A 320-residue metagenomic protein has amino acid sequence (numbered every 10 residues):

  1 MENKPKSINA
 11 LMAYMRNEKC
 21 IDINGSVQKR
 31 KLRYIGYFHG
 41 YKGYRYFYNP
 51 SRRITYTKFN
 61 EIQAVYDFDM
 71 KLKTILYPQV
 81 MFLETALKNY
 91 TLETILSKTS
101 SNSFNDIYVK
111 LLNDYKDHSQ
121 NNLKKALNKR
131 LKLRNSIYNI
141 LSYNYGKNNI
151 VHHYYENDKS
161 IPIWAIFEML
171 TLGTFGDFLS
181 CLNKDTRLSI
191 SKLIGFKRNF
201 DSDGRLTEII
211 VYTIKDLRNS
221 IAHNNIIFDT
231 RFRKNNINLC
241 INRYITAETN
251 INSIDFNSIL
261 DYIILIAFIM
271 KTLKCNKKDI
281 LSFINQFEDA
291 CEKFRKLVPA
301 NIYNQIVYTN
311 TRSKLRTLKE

Functional and structural regions predicted by a protein language model:
M1-D216, F228-E320: Extended intrinsically disordered or low-complexity regions, especially N/C-terminal cytosolic tails and loops, rather
N224: Acidic/aromatic/glycine-rich contiguous surface patches that form carbohydrate-binding/processing clefts and analogous
